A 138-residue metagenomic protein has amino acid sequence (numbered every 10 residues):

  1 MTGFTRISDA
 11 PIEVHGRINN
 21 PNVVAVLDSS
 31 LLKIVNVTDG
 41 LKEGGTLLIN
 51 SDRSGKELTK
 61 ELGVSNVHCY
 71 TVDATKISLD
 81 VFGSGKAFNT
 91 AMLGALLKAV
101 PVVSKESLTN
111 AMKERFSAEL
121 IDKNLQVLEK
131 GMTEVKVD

Functional and structural regions predicted by a protein language model:
M1-D138: Active-site cofactor/cluster-binding pocket
